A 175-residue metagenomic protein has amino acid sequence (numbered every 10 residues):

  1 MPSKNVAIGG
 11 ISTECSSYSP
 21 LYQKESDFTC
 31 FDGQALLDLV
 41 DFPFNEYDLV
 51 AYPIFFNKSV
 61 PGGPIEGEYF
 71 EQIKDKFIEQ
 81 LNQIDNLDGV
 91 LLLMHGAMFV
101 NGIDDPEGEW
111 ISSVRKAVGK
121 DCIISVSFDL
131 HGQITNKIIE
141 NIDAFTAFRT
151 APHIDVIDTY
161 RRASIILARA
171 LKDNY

Functional and structural regions predicted by a protein language model:
M1, K172-Y175: Flexible inter-domain linker/hinge segments
M1-E46, F55: N-terminal amphipathic/basic leader segments beginning at the initiator methionine
M1-S3, P53, E79-V90: Glycine-rich phosphate/diphosphate-binding loops that line cofactor/substrate pockets in enzymes
I11-E14, G67-K74, I84-K172: Active-site histidine-anchored catalytic micro-motif
D27-F31, F55-I65, M94-G96: Glycine-/proline-rich flexible loop or hinge segments
F44-V50, V118-C122: Structural alpha-beta junctions
D48-Y52, F56-P61, I65-L81: Low-complexity, highly charged intrinsically disordered N-terminal segments that act as targeting/localization
